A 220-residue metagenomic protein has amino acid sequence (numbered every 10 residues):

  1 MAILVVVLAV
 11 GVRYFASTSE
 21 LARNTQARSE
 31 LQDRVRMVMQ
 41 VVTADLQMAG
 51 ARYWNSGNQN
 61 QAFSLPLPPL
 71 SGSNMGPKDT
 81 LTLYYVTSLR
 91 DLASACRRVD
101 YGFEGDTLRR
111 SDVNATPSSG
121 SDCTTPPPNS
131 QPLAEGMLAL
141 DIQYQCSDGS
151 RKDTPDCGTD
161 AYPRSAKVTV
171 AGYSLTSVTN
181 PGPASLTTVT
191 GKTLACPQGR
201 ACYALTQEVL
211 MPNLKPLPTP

Functional and structural regions predicted by a protein language model:
M1-A2: N-terminal signal-anchor/signal peptide hydrophobic helix marking the start of the first transmembrane segment
V5-V6: Extended compositionally biased segments used for macromolecular assembly or nucleic-acid engagement
G11-N129, A134, M211-P212, P218-P220: Extracytoplasmic beta-strand-rich oligomerization domains located immediately C-terminal to a leader/signal peptide
Q40, Q47, W54, N74 (+1 more regions): Short linear sequence signals and composition-biased patches located at protein termini or domain-edge surfaces
